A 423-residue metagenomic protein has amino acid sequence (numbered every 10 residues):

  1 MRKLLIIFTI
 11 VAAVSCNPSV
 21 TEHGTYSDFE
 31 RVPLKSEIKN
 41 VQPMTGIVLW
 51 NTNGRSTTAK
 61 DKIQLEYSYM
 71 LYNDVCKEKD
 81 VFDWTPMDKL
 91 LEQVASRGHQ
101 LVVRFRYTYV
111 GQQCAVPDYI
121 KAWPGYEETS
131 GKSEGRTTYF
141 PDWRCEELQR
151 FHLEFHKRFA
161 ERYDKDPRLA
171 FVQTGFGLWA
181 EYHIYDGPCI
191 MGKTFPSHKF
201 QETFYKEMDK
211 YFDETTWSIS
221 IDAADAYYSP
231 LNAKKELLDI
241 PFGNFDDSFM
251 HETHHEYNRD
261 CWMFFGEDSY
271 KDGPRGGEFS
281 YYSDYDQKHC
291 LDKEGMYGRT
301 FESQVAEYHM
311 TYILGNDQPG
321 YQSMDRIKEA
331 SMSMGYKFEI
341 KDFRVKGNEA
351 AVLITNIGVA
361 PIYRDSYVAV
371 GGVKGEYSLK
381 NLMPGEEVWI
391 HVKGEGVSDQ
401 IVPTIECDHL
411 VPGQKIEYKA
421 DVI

Functional and structural regions predicted by a protein language model:
M1-L4: Positively charged n-region of N-terminal signal peptides that target proteins for export
V14-S15: C-terminal motif of bacterial Sec signal peptides marking the signal peptidase cleavage site
H23-E147, F264-E267, K271-Q322: N-terminal substrate-binding region of glycoside hydrolase catalytic domains
K62-Q64, R97-L101, K165-A170, F212-W217 (+5 more regions): Short, well-ordered coil/turn segments that N-cap beta-strands
E66, V94, F159, V172 (+2 more regions): Conserved, mostly hydrophobic/aromatic
E128-T194: Active-site groove signature of glycoside hydrolases
F176-P274: Substrate-binding cleft/loops of secretory-pathway carbohydrate-active enzymes
M332-I423: Extracellular/luminal regions of secreted and cell-surface proteins that mediate adhesion/ECM remodeling
